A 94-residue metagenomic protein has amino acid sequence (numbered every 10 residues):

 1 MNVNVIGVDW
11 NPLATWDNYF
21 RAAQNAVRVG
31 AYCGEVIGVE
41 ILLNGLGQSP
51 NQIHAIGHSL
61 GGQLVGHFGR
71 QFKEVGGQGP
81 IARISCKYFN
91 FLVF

Functional and structural regions predicted by a protein language model:
V3-V8, A14-F94: Serine-dependent carboxylesterase/thioesterase catalytic core of lipase-like alpha/beta-hydrolase/SGNH enzymes
